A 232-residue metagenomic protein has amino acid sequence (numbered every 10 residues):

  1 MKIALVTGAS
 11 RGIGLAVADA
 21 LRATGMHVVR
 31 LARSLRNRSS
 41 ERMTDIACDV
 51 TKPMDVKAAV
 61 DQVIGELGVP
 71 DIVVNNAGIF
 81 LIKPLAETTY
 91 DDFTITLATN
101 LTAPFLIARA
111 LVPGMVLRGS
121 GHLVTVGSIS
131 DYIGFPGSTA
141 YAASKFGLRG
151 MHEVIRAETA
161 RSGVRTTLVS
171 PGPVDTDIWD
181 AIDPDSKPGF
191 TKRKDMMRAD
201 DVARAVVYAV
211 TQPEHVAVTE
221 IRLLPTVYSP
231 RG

Functional and structural regions predicted by a protein language model:
S10-R11: Conserved glycine-rich cofactor-binding loop
T24-S39: Conserved glycine-rich Rossmann-like NAD(P)H-binding loop of the short-chain dehydrogenase/reductase
C48-A58, Y90: The beta1-alpha1 cofactor-binding region of Rossmann-like NAD(H)/NADP(H)-dependent oxidoreductases
P84-L85, D92-T94: Substrate-binding pocket helix/loop in short-chain dehydrogenase/reductase
A108, S144: Active-site helix of classical SDR
S128: Residue(s) in the substrate-gating loop at a strand-loop-helix junction that position the organic substrate next
V164, L168-V169, G189-R231: C-terminal helical subdomain
